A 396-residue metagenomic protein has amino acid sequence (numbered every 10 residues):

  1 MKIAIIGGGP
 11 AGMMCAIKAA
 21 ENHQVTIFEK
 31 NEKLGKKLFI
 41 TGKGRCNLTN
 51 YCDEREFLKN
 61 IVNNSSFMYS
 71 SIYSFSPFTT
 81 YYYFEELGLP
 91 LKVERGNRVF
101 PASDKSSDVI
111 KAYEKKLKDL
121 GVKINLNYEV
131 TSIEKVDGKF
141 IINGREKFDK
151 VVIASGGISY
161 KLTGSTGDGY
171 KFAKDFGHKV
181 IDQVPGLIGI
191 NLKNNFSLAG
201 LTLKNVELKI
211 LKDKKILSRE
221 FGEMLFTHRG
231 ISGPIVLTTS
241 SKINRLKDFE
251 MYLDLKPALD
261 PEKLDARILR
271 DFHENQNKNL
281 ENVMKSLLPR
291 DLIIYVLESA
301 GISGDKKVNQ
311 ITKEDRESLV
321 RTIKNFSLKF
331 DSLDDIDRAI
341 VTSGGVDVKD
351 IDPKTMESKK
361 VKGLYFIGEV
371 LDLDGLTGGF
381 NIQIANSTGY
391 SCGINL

Functional and structural regions predicted by a protein language model:
K2-I27, C392-L396: N-terminal Rossmann-like FAD-binding beta1-loop-alpha1 element of flavoenzymes
A4-I6, F28, V130, E146-L162 (+4 more regions): Short hydrophobic core segments
K30-K123, Y128: Conserved N-terminal/central alpha/beta ligand/cofactor-binding core
E32-L34, I40, L48, E54-R55 (+2 more regions): An anion/pyrophosphate-binding glycine-rich loop and adjacent beta-alpha core in soluble alpha-beta enzymes
L126, I294-D374: A glycine-rich dinucleotide-binding beta-alpha-beta segment and adjacent secondary-structure elements that constitute
L126-K139: A conserved short coil-to-beta-strand element within the FAD-binding core of flavoproteins
K150-F196: Glycine-rich loop(s) and the adjacent beta-strand/alpha-helix scaffold that form part
S159-F172, F176, D372-L396: A conserved FAD-binding loop/helix module that cradles the flavin
